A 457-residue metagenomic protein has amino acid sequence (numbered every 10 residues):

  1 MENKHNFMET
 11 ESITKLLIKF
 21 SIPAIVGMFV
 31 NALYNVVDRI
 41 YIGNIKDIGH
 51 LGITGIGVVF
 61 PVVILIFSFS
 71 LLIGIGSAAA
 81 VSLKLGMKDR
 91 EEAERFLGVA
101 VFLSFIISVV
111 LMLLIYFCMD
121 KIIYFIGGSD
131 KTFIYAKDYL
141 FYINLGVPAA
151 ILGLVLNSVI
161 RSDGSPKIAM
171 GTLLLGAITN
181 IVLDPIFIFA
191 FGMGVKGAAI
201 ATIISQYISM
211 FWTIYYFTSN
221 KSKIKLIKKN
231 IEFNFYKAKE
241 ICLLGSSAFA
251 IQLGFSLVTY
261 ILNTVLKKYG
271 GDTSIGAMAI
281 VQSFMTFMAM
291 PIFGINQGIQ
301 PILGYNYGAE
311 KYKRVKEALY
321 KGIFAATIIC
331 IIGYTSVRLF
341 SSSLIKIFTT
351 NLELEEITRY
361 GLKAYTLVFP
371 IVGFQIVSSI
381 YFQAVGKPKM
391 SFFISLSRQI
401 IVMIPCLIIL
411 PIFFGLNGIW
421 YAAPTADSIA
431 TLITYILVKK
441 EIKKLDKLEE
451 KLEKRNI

Functional and structural regions predicted by a protein language model:
M1-S21, V81-P148, G192-G245, L303-V368 (+1 more regions): Short alpha-helical transmembrane segments in multi-pass integral membrane proteins
E9-I48, P61-G76, A80, F105-M112 (+6 more regions): N-terminal transmembrane alpha-helices
K19-D38, Y142, G176, S205-S209 (+4 more regions): Transmembrane helical elements of multi-pass membrane transporters/channels
A24, M28, I40, A79 (+16 more regions): Transmembrane alpha-helix boundary and packing residues in multipass membrane permease domains and related
F29, L33-I53, I123-D130, I186-M193 (+5 more regions): Helix-terminus/linker motif at the lipid-water interface of multi-pass membrane proteins
F29-L33, I75-S77, S108-L113, I151 (+12 more regions): Hydrophobic positions within alpha-helical transmembrane segments of bacterial inner-membrane proteins
I53-L113, A150-A169, A277-T335, L339-S341 (+1 more regions): Small-residue-rich hydrophobic transmembrane alpha-helices
I143-R161, A169-A177, A198-F211, I292-Q297 (+4 more regions): Short runs within selected transmembrane alpha-helices of multi-pass transporters and secretion channels
